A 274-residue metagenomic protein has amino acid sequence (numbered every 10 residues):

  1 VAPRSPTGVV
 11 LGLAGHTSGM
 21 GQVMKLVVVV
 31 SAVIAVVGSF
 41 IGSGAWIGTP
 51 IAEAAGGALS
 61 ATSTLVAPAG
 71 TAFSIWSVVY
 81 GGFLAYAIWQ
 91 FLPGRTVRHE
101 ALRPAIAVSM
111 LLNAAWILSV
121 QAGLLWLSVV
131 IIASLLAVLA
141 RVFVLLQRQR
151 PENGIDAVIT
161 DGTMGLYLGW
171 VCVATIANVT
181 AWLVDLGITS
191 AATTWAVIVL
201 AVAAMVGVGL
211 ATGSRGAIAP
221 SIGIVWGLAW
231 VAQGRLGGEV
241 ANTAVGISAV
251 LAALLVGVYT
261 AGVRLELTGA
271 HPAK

Functional and structural regions predicted by a protein language model:
T17-V30, W76: N-terminal membrane topogenic signal
V30-G38, A105-W116, I132-V142, T160-N178: Alpha-helical transmembrane segments of multi-pass integral membrane proteins
V33-I51: Alpha-helical transmembrane segments of multi-pass membrane proteins
A58-I75, V158-G165, V184-W195: Short aromatic-rich membrane-water interface segments that cap or initiate transmembrane helices in multi-pass membrane
A67-A72, T189-V206, A232-L255: Membrane-interface transmembrane-helix boundary segments in multi-pass integral membrane proteins
G81-R103, A107-V129, A133-G154: Internal transmembrane alpha-helix with an interfacial aromatic "cap," most often the third helix
L92, V144-P151, V258-K274: Membrane-interface capping segments at transmembrane-helix boundaries
I117-V129, V184-A191, T212-G213, L236-V240: Membrane-interface helix caps and helix-loop-helix hairpins in membrane proteins
